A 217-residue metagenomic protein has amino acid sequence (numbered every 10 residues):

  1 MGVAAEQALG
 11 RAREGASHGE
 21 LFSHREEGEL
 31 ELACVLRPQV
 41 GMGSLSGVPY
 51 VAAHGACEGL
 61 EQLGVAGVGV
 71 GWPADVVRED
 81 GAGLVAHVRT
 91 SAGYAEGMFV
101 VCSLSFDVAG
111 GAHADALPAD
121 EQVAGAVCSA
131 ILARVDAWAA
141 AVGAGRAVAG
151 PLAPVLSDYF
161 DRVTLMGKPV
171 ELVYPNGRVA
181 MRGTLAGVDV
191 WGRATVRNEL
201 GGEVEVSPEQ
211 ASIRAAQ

Functional and structural regions predicted by a protein language model:
M1-H18: Conserved catalytic/binding loops enriched for acidic/polar residues
E6, E27-E29, V108-A109, R182: Solvent-exposed, well-ordered amphipathic alpha-helical segments that flank/support binding or catalytic loops
R11, G15, H24, V101 (+1 more regions): Short glycine- and Lys/Arg-enriched binding-loop motifs that mark or flank ligand-binding interfaces
H18, L32, H113: Glycine-rich, flexible loop/turn motifs
G19-H24, S91: Short beta-strand/turn micro-motifs at beta-sheet edges
F22-Q39, V48-A52: DPxDG-like acidic metal-binding loop motif
P38-V68, E79-Q217: Long, positively charged amphipathic alpha-helical accessory segments at protein N-termini or as interdomain linkers
G71-A74: Alpha/beta catalytic cores of group-transfer enzymes, especially the acyltransferase/condensing modules of polyketide
